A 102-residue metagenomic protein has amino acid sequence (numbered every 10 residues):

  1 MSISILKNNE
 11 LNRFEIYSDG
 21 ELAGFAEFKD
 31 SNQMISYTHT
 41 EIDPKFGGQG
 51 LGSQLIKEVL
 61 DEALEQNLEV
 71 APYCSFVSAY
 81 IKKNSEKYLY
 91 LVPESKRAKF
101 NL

Functional and structural regions predicted by a protein language model:
M1-L11: Active-site rim helix/loop that mediates acceptor-substrate recognition in acyltransferases
E10-N12, Q33-M34: Beta-strand-connecting loop/turn residues
N12-A23: Conserved beta-hairpin
S18, D30, H39-T40, P72: Residue-level recognition of conserved beta-strand positions in structured domain cores
E21-K29, S36: Conserved beta-strand in the GNAT
T40-G47: A short, internal acetyl-CoA/4′-phosphopantetheine-binding micro-motif in the GNAT/acyltransferase core
G48-D61: Conserved acetyl-CoA-binding loop-helix of GNAT-fold acetyltransferases
Q66-L102: C-terminal structural segments of small proteins and small subunits
